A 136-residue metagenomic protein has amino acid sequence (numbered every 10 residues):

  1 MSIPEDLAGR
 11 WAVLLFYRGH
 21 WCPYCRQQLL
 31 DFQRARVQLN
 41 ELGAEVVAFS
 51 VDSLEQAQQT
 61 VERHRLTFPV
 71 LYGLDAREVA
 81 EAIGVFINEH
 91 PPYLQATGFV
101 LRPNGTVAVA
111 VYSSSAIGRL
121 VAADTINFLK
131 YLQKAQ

Functional and structural regions predicted by a protein language model:
M1-A12: A short beta-strand-turn-helix
R10, R18-W21, S53: Short pre-active-site segment immediately N-terminal to redox-active cysteine/selenocysteine motifs in thiol-based
V13-L14, V46: Hydrophobic beta-strand anchors of alpha/beta hydrolase catalytic cores
H20-F32, G105: Short, thiol/selenol-centered motifs that function as redox-active sites or metal-ligating centers
Q27-L66, E78-V79: Structural microenvironment flanking redox-active thiols in thiol-disulfide oxidoreductases
D52, L74-D75, L120: Short beta->alpha linker loops
Q58-Q95: Short, internal strand/loop/helix patches that form the active-site neighborhood or redox-interaction surface
Q95-Q136: Thiol-/selenol-based redox modules, centered on thioredoxin-like and closely related oxidoreductase domains
